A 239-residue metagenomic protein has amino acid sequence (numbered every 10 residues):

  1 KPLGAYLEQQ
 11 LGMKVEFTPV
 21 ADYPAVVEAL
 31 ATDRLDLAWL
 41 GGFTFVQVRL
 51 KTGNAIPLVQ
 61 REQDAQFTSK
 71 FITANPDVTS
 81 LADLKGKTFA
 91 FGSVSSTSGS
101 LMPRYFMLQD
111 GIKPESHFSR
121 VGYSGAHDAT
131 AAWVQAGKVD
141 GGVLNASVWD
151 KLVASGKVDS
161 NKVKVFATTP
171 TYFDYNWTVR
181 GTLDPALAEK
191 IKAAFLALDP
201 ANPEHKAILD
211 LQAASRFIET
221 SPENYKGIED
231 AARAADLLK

Functional and structural regions predicted by a protein language model:
K1-F43: Extracytoplasmic small-molecule ligand-binding "clamshell" domains of the periplasmic binding protein/Venus flytrap
K1-P2, D174, T178-K239: An extracytoplasmic/periplasmic, membrane-proximal ligand-sensing/linker region
Q9, S80-T88, A231-K239: Immediate post-signal peptide segment of exported/extracytoplasmic ligand-binding proteins
P24-A38, K51-T52, A82, A126-S147: Short helices/loops that flank or line small-molecule/ion binding pockets
D36-A38, V46, G53-T68: Short beta-strand-centered segments that line the small-molecule binding cleft or hinge of alpha/beta clamshell
L58-S80, W177-R180: Hydrophobic/proline-rich hinge and linker segments of small-molecule sensing/allosteric domains, predominantly
D77, K87-A186: Pocket-lining segment of extracytoplasmic ligand-binding domains
